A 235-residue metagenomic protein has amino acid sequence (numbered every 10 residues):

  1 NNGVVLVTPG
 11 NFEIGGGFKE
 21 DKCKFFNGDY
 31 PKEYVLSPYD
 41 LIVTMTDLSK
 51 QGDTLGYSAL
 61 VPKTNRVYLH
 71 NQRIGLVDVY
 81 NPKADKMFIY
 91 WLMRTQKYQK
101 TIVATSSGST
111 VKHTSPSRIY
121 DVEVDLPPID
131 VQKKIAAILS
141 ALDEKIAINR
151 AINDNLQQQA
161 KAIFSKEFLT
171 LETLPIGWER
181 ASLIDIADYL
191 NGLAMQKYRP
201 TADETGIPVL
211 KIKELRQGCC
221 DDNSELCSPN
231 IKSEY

Functional and structural regions predicted by a protein language model:
N1, D121-A194: Non-catalytic DNA-recognition/assembly elements of restriction-modification systems
N1, V5, G10-T44, S49 (+2 more regions): Sequence-specific dsDNA recognition surfaces
L6, S58, I74-L76, D121-E123 (+1 more regions): Conserved hydrophobic/aromatic beta-strand scaffold that supports enzyme active sites
P31, K63-T64, V79-Y80, N230-I231: A structural micro-motif recognizing beta-strand termini and the immediately following turn/loop segments
S49-L60: Short, Lys/Arg- and Gly-enriched loop/turn segments at beta-strand edges
R66-G75, A84, Q99, V103-A136: A short glycine-rich beta-alpha junction/loop motif
V79-K97: Glycine- and charge-enriched low-complexity intrinsically disordered segments
